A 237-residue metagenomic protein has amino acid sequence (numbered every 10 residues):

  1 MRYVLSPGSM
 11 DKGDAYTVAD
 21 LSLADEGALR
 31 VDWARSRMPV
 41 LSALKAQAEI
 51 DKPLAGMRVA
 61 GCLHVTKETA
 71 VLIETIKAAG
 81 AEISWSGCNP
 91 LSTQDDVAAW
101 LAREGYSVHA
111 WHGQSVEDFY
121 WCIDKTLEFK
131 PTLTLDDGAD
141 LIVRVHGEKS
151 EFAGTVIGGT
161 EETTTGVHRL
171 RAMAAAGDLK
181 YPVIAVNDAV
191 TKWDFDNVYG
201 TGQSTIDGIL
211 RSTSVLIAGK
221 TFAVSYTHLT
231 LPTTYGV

Functional and structural regions predicted by a protein language model:
M1-S9: N-terminal amphipathic/basic-hydrophobic helices that include classical n-h-c signal peptides and signal-anchor
G8, G13-L54, W85-T93, A98-T221: Glycine/serine-rich phosphate-binding loop and adjoining beta1-alpha1 elements at the start of nucleotide-handling
C62, S225: Conserved N-terminal Rossmann-fold NAD(P)-binding element of oxidoreductases
T66-A79: Histidine-anchored nucleotide/phosphate-binding helix
T227-T233: Conserved small/polar residues in nucleotide/adenosyl-binding loops
